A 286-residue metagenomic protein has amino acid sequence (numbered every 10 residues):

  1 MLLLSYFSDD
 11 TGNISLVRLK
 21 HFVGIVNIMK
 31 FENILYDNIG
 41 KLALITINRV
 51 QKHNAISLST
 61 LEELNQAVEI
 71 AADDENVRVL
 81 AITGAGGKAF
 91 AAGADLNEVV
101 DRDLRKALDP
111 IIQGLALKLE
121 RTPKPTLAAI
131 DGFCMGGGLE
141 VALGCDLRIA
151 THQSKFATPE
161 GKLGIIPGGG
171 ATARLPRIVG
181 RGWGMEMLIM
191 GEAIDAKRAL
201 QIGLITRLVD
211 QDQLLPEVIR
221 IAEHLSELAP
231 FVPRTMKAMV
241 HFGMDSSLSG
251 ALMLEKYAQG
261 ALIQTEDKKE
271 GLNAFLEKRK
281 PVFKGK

Functional and structural regions predicted by a protein language model:
Y6-F7, F22: Aromatic (phenylalanine/tyrosine) cluster motif
I14, V26-T83, L117: Conserved CoA-thioester-binding segment of acyl-CoA-metabolizing enzymes
H21-G40, D74-E75, G87, G191-K197 (+2 more regions): C-terminal alpha-helix plus adjacent terminal tail
I45, R49, L64, I82 (+5 more regions): Terminal peptide-recognition signature
E69, G84-K118, C134, K162 (+1 more regions): Glycine- (often His-adjacent) and acidic-residue-rich active-site loop that binds/positions the CoA thioester
L117-P233, Y257, A261-T265, E270-N273 (+1 more regions): Crotonase-fold acyl-CoA enzyme core
